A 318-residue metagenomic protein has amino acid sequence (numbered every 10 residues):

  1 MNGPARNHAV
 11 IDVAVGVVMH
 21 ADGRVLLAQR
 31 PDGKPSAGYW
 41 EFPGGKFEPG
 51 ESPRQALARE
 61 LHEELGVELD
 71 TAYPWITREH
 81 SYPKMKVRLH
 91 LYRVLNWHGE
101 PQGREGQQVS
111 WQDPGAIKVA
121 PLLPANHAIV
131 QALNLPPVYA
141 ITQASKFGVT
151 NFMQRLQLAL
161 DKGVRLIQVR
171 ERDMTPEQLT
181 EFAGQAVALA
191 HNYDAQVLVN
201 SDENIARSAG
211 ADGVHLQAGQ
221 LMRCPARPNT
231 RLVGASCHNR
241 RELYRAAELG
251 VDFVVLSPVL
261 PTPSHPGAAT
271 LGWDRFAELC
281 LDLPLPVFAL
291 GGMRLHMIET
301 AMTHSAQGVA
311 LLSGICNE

Functional and structural regions predicted by a protein language model:
N2-L26, T77: Conserved N-terminal beta-strand and adjoining loop/helix that marks the start of the Nudix/MutT-like hydrolase domain
H20, R78-E100: Active-site-adjacent beta-strand/loop module that shapes the phosphate/pyrophosphate-binding cleft
R24-E64, E68, W75-I76: Conserved Nudix-box catalytic region and its N-terminal flanking loop in Nudix hydrolases and closely related
L91-R93, P101-N134: NUDIX/MutT-family hydrolases
P136-N151, L232-C237: Active-site mouth loops of central-metabolism enzymes
A140, I167, A206, A246 (+4 more regions): Conserved, mostly hydrophobic/aromatic
L179-S201, A218-L221, P225-N239, A268-R294: Alpha-helix-loop-beta-strand connector modules within alpha/beta enzyme cores
Q217-A226, F253-G267, G292-E318: Glycine-rich phosphate-binding active-site loops on the catalytic face of alpha/beta enzymes
